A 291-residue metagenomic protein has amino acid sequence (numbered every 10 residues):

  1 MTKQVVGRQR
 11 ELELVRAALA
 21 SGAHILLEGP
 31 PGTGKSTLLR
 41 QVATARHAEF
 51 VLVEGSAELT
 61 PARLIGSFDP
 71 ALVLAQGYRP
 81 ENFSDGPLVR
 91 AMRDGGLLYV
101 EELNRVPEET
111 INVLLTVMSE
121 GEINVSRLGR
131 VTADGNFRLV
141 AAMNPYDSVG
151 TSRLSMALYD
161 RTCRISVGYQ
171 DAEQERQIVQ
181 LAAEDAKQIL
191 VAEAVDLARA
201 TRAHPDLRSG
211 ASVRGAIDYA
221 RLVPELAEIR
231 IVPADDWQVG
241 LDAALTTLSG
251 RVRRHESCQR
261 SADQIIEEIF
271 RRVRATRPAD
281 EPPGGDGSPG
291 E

Functional and structural regions predicted by a protein language model:
M1-A192, P289-G290: AAA+ P-loop NTPase catalytic core and its hallmark functional loops
V5-Q9, N104, D206-A216, A234-Q238 (+1 more regions): Conserved phosphate/pyrophosphate-binding and hydrolysis machinery centered on Walker-type P-loop NTPases, extending
L64, L114-E120, R202-R208, I229 (+1 more regions): Short flexible/disordered coil segments
A71, V223-L226, T247, R251: Phosphate/oxyanion-binding loops and surfaces in catalytic or ligand/nucleic-acid-binding neighborhoods
R161, Q174-I178, L197-A200, D218-L222 (+1 more regions): A general alpha-helix detector
A186-D235: Conserved AAA+ ATPase small/helical "lid" subdomain
R230-E291: C-terminal engagement/docking regions of AAA+ P-loop ATPases
